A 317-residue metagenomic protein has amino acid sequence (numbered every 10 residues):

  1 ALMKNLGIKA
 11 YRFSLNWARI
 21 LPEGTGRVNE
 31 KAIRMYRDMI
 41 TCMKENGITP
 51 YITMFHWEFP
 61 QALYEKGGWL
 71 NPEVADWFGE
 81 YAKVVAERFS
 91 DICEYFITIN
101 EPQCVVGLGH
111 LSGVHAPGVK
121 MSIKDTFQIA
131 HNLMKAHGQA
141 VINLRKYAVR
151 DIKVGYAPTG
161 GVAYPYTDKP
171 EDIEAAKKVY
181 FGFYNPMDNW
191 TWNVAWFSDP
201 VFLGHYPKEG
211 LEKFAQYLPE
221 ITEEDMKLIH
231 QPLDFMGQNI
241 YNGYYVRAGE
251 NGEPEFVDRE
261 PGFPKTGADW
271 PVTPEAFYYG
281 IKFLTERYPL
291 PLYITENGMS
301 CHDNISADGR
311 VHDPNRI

Functional and structural regions predicted by a protein language model:
A1-N16, Q231, F235-M236: Catalytic domains of carbohydrate-active enzymes, especially glycoside hydrolases
L15-V28: Glycine-rich, proline-tolerant flexible connector loops at the mouths of alpha/beta enzymes
E23-T25, R34-I317: Active-site region of glycoside hydrolase catalytic domains
